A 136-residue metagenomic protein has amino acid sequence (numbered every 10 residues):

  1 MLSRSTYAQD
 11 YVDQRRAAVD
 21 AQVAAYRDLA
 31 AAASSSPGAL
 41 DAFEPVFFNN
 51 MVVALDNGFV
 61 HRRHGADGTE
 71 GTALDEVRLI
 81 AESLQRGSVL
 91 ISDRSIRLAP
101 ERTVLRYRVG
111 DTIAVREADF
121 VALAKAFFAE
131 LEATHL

Functional and structural regions predicted by a protein language model:
M1-P37: Charged alpha-helical initiation segments
M1-Q9, S36-A42, L123-L136: Long hydrophobic alpha-helices with heptad-repeat/coiled-coil character
A24-G68: Short, contiguous, well-structured surface segments enriched in hydrophobic/aromatic residues
G38-A42, V46, G68-G71, D75 (+2 more regions): Short, solvent-exposed segments of well-ordered alpha helices
M51-V60, P100-L136: Amphipathic, Lys/Arg-enriched alpha-helical patches that create a basic surface for binding polyanionic ligands
H64-G68, V89-R97: Short, solvent-exposed secondary-structure capping/transition elements
L74-R94: Histidine-centered, metal-coordinating catalytic motifs and their short helical/loop contexts
